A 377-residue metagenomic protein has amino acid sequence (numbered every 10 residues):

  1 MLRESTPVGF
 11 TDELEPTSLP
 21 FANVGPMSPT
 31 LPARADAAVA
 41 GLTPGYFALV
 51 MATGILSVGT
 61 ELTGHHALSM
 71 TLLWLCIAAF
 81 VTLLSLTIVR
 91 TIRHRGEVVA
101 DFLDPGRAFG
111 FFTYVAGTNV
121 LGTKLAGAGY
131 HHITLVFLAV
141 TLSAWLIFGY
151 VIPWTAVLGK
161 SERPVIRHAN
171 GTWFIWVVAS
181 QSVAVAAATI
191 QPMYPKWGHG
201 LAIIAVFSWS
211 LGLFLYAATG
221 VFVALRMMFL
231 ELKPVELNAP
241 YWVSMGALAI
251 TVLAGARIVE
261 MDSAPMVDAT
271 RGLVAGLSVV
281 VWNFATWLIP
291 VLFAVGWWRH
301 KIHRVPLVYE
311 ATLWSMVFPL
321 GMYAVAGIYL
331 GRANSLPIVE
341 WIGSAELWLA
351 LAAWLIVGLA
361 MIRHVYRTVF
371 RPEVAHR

Functional and structural regions predicted by a protein language model:
L19-F21, G25-I88, R93: N-terminal signal-anchor module of multipass membrane proteins
S28-V58, R95-T123, L138, V157-A188 (+7 more regions): Juxtamembrane helix-loop boundaries in multi-pass membrane proteins
H66, P195-H199, D262-G272, K301 (+2 more regions): Extracellular/periplasmic helix-loop-helix junctions in multi-pass membrane proteins
H66-T141: Membrane helical hairpin/interfacial module
T71-T82, T134-I147, I203-Y216, V279-T286: Structural signature of hydrophobic alpha-helical transmembrane segments
I77-A79, W282-F284, W341-I356: Small-residue-rich transmembrane alpha-helices that serve as helix-helix interface/gating elements in multipass
N119-G159, A188, L201-A205, A218 (+3 more regions): Hydrophobic, ordered structural segments
W173-V295: Generic multipass alpha-helical transmembrane bundles of integral membrane proteins
